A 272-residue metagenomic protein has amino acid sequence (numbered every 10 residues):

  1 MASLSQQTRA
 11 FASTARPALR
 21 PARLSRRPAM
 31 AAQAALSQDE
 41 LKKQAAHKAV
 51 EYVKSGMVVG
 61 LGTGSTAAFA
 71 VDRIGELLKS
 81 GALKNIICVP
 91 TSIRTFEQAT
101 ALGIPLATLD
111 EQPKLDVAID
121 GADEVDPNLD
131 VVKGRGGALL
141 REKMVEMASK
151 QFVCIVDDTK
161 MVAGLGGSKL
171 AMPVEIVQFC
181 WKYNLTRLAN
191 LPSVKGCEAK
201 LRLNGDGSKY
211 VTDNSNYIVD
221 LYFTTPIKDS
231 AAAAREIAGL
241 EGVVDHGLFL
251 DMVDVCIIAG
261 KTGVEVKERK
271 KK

Functional and structural regions predicted by a protein language model:
M1-P21: N-terminal chloroplast transit peptides
A2, L24-K43, R94-K272: Conserved phosphate- and dinucleotide-binding cores of soluble alpha/beta proteins, encompassing both enzyme active
R16, R23, Q33-K54, T63-Q112: Active-site catalytic microenvironments in core metabolic enzymes, especially phosphate/sugar-handling
A49, L61-G64, C88, V132 (+2 more regions): Buried hydrophobic positions in well-ordered alpha/beta secondary-structure cores of metabolic enzymes
K54-S55, M147: Short hydrophobic "helix-edge" motifs at membrane interfaces and signal-peptide entry regions
V59-A67, P127, G134: Glycine/serine-rich anion-binding loops at beta->alpha junctions that coordinate negatively charged ligand groups
